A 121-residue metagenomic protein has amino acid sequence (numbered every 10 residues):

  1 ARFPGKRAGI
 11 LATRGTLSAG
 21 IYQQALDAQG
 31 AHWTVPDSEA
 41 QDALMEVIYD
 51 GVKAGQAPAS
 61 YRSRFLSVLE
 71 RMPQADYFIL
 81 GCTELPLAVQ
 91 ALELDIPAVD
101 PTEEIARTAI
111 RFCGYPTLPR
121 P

Functional and structural regions predicted by a protein language model:
A1-P121: Non-catalytic structural scaffold of enzyme domains
